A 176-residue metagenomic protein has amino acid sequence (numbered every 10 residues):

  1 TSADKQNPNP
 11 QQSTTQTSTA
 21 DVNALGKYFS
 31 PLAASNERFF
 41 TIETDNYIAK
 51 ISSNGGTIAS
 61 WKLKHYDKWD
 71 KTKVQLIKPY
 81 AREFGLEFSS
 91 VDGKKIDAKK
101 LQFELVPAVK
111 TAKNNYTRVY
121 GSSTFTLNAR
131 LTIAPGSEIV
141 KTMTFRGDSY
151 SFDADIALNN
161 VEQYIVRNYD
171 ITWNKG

Functional and structural regions predicted by a protein language model:
T1-G176: Membrane-protein biogenesis/insertion across secretory and organellar systems
